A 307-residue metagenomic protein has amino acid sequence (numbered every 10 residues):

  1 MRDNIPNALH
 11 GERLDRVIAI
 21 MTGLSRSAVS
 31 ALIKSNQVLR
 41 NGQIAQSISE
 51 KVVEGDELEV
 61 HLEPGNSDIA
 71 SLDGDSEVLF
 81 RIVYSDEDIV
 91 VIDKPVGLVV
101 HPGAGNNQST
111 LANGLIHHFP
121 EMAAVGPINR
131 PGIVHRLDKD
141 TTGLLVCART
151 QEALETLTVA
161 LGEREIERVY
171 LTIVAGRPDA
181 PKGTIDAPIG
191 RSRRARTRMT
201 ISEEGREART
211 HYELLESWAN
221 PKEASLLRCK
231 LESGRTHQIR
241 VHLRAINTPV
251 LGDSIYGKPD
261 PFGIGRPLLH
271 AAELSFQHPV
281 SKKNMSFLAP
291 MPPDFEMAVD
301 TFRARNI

Functional and structural regions predicted by a protein language model:
M1-T184, P188-R193, L288-T301: RNA pseudouridine synthases
R40-N41, H101-P102, A148, M199-I201 (+2 more regions): Thr-Gly-centered strand-to-loop micro-motif
S47-K51, R228, R266: Short, surface-exposed secondary-structure edge patches
I82, V174, Y212-L214, V250: Conserved hydrophobic positions within beta-strands
I92, V241, G252: Active-site flanking residues adjacent to catalytic metal/cofactor-binding acidic residues
P127-T158, E167, D186-I246, A271-I307: The conserved catalytic core of RNA pseudouridine synthases
G252-P261: Short, surface-exposed loop/helix-turn segments at secondary-structure junctions that function as lids/hinges flanking
G263-A271: Active-site-adjacent capping/gating segments
